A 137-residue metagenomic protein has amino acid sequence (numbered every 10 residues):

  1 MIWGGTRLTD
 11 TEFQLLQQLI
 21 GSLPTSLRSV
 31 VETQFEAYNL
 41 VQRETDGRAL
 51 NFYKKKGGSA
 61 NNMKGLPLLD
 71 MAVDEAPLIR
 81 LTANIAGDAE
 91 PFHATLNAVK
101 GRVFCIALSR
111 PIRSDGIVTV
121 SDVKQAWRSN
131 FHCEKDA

Functional and structural regions predicted by a protein language model:
M1-L81, V118-A137: N-terminal domain-onset segments
G58-S114: Amphipathic protein-protein interaction modules
